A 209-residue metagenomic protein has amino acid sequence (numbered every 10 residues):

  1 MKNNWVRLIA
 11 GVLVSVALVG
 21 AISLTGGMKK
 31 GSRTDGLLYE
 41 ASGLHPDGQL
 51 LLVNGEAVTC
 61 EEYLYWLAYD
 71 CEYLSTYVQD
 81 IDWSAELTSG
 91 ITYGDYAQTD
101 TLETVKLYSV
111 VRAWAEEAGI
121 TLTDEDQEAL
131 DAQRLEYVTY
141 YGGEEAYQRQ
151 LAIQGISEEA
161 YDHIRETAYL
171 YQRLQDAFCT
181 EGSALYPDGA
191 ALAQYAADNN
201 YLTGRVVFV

Functional and structural regions predicted by a protein language model:
M1-T99, L202: Short, low-structural-confidence N-terminal segments
T34-L37, D162, Y169-V207: Acidic/polar surface patches and capping/hinge elements
V58, Y63, Q127-L130, Y161 (+1 more regions): Hydrophobic/aromatic residues in well-formed alpha-helices
S84-Y93, T104-K106, L122-G143: Acidic helix-start/capping segments at beta-turn-to-alpha-helix junctions
I91, V111, F208-V209: Acidic/histidine-rich, surface-exposed loop or edge segments in extracytoplasmic proteins
G142, Y147-Y161: Structured, amphipathic secondary-structure segments that form assembly/contact surfaces in multi-subunit
